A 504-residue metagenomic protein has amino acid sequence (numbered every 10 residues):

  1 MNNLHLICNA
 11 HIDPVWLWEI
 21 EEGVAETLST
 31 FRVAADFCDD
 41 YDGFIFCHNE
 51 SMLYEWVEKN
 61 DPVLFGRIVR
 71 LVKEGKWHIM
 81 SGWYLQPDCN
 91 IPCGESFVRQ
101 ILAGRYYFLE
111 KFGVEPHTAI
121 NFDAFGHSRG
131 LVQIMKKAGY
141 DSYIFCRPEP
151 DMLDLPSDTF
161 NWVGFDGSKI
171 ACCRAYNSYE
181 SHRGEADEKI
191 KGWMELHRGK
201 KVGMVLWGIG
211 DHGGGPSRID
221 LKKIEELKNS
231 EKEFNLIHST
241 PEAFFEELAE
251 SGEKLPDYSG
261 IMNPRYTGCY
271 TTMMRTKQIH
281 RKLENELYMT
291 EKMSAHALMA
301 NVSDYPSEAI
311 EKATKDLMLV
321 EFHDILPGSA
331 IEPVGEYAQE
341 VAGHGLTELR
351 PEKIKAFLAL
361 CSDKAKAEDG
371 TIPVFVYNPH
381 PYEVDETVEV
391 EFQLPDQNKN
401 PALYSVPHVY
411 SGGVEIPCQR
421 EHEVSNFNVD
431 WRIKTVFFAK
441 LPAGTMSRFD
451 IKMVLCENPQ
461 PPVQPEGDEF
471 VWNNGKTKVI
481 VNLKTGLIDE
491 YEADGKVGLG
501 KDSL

Functional and structural regions predicted by a protein language model:
M1-P373, G412-I416, T435-S447, Y491 (+1 more regions): Catalytic-domain carbohydrate-binding cleft regions of carbohydrate-active enzymes
L6-C8, W18, M318, N398 (+5 more regions): Catalytic cores of glycan-processing enzymes that make or break glycosidic bonds
G214-I219, N235-H238, R420-V429, P459-P465 (+2 more regions): A conserved amphipathic helix/loop scaffold that creates a polar/acidic microenvironment used either to coordinate
P351-V388, Q460-N474: Surface beta-strand/loop "capping" patches
Y377, V424-N426, V436-K440: Beta-strand-rich interaction surfaces with strong enrichment in secreted/lumenal proteins
H380-P407: Surface-exposed beta-strand/loop patches in extracellular or lumenal glycoproteins
E383, K452-L504: Beta-strand-rich N-terminal accessory domains
P401-K434: Solvent-exposed beta-strand/loop surfaces of large extracellular or lumenal domains
